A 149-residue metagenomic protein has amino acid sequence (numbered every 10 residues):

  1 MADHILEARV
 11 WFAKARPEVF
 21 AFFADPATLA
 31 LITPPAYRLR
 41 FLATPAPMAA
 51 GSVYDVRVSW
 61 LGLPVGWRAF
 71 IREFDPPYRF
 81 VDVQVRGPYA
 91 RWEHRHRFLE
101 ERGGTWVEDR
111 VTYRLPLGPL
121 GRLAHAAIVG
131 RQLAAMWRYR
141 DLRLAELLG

Functional and structural regions predicted by a protein language model:
M1-A49: Hydrophobic ligand-binding cavity/cleft-lining segments
I5-E7, P64-R68, R91-H94: Short, surface-exposed coil-to-beta transition loops
F12, W60-G62, Y113-L117: Beta-strand elements of well-folded, non-transmembrane domains
A13, F74-P76, E101-G103: Structural motif
P17-A21, E100-G103, A135-R138, L142 (+1 more regions): Replace "anionic and nucleotidyl ligands
V19-F23, L29, Y54-V56, I71 (+3 more regions): Hydrophobic pocket/interface hotspot
R40-R86, W106, Y139-L147: Glycine-rich portal/gate segments that line the openings of hydrophobic small-molecule binding cavities
V81-A135: Beta-strand/loop substructures that line and gate deep hydrophobic ligand-binding cavities in soluble
